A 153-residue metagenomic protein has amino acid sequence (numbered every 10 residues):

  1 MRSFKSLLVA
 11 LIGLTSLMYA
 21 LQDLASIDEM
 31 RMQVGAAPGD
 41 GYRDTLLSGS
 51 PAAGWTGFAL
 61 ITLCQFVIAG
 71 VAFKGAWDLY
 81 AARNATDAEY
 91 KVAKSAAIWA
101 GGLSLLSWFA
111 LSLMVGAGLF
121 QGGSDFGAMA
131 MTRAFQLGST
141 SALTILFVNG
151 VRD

Functional and structural regions predicted by a protein language model:
M1-Q22, W55-L63, V67-D153: Extended, low-polarity transmembrane helix blocks
I27-A53: Membrane-interface interhelical connector segments
